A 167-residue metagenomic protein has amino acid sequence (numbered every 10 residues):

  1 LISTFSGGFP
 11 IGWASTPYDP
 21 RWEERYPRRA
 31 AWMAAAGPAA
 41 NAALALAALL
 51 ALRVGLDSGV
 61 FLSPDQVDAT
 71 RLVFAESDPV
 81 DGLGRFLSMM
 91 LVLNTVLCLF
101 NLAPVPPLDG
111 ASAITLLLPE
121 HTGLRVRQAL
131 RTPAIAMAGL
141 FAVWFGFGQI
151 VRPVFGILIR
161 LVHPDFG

Functional and structural regions predicted by a protein language model:
L1-G167: Hydrophobic transmembrane alpha-helices and their immediate loop junctions in multi-pass integral membrane proteins
